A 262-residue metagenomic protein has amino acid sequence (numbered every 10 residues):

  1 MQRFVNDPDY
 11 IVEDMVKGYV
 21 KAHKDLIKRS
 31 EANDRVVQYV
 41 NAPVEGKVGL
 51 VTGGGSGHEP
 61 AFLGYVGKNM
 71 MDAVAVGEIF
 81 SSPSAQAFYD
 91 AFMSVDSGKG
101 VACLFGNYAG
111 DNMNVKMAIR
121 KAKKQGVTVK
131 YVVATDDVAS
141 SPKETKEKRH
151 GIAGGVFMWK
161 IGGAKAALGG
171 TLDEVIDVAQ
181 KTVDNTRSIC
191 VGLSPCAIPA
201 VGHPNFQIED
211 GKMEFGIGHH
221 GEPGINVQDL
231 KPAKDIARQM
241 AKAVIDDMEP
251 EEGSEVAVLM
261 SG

Functional and structural regions predicted by a protein language model:
M1-L50, D210: N-terminal amphipathic/basic leader segments beginning at the initiator methionine
Q2, V48-G55, M71-V74, E78 (+5 more regions): Short glycine-rich or small-residue beta-strand-to-loop segments that form or flank ligand, phosphate, metal/Fe-S
D25-D34, G170-V178, S188-I198, D246-A257: Flexible, glycine/charged-enriched surface loops at secondary-structure junctions
E45-G53, F62-A75, A139-P142, M213-D229 (+1 more regions): Gly-rich Lys/Arg/Thr-decorated short loops/hinges at beta-loop-alpha junctions or inter-strand turns that position
H58, G67-G98, I245: Glycine-rich oxoanion-binding loops at beta->alpha junctions
V74-I79, K123-K148: Short, acidic/small-residue loops that bind anionic groups at enzyme active sites
S140-R149, W159-H220: Internal, active-site/partner-interface "lid" segment
H203-I236, M240-G262: Glycine-rich phosphate/diphosphate-binding loops and the adjacent beta-loop-alpha structural elements that coordinate
